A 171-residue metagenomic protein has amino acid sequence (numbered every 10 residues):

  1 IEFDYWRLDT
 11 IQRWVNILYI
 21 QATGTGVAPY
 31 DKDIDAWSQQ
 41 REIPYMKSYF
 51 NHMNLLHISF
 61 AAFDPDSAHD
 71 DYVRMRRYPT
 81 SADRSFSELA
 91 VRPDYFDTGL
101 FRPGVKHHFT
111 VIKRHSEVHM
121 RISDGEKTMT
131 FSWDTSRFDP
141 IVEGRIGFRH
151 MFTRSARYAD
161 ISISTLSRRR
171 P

Functional and structural regions predicted by a protein language model:
I1-D83: Secretory/extracellular carbohydrate-interaction modules and structurally similar beta-sandwich "look-alikes"
F3, T98-T135: Carbohydrate-binding surfaces in secreted/extracellular proteins
Y5-R7, I112-K113, H150-F152: Non-cytosolic beta-sheet module surface loops
I17-Y19, H119-R121, S162: Beta-strand signatures of extracellular beta-sandwich domains
S81-H108: Short, aromatic/His-centered strand-loop micro-motif at the edge of beta-sheets
F131-R157: Flexible glycan-contacting loops in extracellular carbohydrate-active proteins
A159-L166: Extracellular beta-strand elements of beta-rich domains used for carbohydrate recognition/degradation or cell-matrix
S167-P171: Short acidic, Gly/Pro-enriched loop/turn segments at secondary-structure junctions
